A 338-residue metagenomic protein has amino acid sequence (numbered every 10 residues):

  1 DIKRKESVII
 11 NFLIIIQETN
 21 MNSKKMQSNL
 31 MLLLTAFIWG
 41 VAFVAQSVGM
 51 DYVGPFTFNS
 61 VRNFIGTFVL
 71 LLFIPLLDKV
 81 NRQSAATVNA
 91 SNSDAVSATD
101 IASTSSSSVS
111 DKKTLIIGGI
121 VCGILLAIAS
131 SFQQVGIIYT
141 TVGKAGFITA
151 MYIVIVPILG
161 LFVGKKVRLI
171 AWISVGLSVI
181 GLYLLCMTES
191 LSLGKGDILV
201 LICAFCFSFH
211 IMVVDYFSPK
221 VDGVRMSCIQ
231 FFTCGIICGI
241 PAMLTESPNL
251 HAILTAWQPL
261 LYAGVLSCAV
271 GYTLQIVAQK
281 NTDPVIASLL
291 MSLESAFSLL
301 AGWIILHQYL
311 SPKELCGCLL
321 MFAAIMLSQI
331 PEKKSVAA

Functional and structural regions predicted by a protein language model:
R4, I9-V61, G123-I124, I128 (+3 more regions): Glycine-/small-residue-enriched transmembrane alpha-helix faces in small-molecule transporters and effluxers
K24-N29, Y52-F56, S60, D111-L115 (+4 more regions): Juxtamembrane helix-entry segments on the extracytoplasmic side of multipass membrane proteins
G40, V44, L71, G123 (+8 more regions): Hydrophobic/small/kink-forming positions within alpha-helical transmembrane segments of polytopic membrane proteins
A42-F43, L77-N89, V96-T149, L184 (+1 more regions): Specific transmembrane alpha-helical segments of multi-pass solute transporters/efflux pumps, especially DMT/EamA
F56, T67-L70, I155-P157, S192-E246 (+1 more regions): Transmembrane alpha-helical segments that form core, pore/gating elements of small-molecule transporters/exporters
N59-V61, A145-M151, V214-G235, C268-I304: Helix-helix packing/entry segments at the starts of transmembrane helices
N63, L71-L72, L76-K79, A256 (+1 more regions): C-terminal-most transmembrane helix of multi-pass membrane proteins
L70, V167-M187, F207, C238 (+1 more regions): Hydrophobic transmembrane alpha-helices of multi-pass small-molecule transport proteins
